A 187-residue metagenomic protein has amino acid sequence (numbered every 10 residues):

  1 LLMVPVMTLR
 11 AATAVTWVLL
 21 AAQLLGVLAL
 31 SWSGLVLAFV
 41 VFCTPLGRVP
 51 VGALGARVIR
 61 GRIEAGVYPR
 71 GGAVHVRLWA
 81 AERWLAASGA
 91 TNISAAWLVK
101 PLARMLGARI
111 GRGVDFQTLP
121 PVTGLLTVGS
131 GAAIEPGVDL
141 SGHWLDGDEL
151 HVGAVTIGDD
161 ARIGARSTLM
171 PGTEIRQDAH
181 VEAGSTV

Functional and structural regions predicted by a protein language model:
L1-G107: Terminal amphipathic alpha-helical/low-complexity segments used for targeting or macromolecular assembly
A103-M105, R109-V187: Structural signal for interior beta-strand "rungs" in well-ordered beta-sheet cores of soluble enzyme domains
